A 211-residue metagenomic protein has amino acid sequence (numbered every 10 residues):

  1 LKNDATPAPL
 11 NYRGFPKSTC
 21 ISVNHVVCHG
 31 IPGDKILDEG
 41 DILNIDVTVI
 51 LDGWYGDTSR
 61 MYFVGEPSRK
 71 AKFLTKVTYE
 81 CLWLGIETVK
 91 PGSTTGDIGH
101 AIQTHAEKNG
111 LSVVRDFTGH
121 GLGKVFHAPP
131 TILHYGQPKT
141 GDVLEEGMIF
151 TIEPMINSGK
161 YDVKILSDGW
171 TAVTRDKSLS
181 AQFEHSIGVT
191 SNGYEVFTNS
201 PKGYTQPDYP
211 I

Functional and structural regions predicted by a protein language model:
L1-I211: Active-site neighborhoods and metal-handling regions in enzymes and metal-associated proteins
